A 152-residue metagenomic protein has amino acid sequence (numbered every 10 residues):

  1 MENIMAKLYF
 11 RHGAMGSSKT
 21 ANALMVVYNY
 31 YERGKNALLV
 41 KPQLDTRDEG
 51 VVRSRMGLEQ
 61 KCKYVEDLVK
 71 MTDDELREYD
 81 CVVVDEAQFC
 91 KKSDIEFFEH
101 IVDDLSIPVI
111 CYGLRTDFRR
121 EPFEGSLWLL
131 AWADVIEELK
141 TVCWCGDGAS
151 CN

Functional and structural regions predicted by a protein language model:
E2-D74, D117-W128, E138-T141: Conserved P-loop
V26, K92-I101, G125: A short acidic, amphipathic alpha-helical/loop segment
N36, P108, V135: Residues at the starts of beta-strands that form the adenosine-phosphate
D85-A87, G113: Walker B catalytic acidic pair
F89-K91, F118: Catalytic P-loop NTPase motifs of RecA-like helicase/translocase cores
V102-E124: Sensor-1/coupling segment of RecA-like P-loop NTPase cores
L129-N152: Conserved GTP-binding G-domain of TRAFAC-class P-loop NTPases and closely related GTPase folds
